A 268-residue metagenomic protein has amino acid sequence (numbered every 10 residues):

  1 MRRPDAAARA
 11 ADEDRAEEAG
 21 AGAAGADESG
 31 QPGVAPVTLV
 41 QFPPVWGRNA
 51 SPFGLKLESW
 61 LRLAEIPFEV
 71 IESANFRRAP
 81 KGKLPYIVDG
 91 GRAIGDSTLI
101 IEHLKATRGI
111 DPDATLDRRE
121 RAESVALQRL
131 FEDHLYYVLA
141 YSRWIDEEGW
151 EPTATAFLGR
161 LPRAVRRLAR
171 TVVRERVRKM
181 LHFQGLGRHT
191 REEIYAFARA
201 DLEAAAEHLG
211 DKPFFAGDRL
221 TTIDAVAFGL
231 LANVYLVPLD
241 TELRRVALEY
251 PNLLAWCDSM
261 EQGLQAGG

Functional and structural regions predicted by a protein language model:
R2-R167, Y235: GST-like domain detector, emphasizing the conserved glutathione-binding G-site in the N-terminal thioredoxin-like
K56, W60-L63, F197-H208, S259: Amphipathic alpha-helical segments that form well-ordered structural scaffolds and often line/cohere around active
Y137-N252: GST-like fold's C-terminal all-alpha helical module
A255: Divalent-cation-assisted or electrostatically stabilized phosphate/pyrophosphate-binding catalytic cores
D258-G268: Alpha-helical oligomerization segments
